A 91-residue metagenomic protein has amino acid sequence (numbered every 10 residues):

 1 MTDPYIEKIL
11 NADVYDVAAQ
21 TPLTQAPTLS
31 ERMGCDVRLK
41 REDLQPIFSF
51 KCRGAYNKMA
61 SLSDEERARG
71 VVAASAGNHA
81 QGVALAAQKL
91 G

Functional and structural regions predicted by a protein language model:
M1-G91: PLP-dependent amino-acid enzyme catalytic core
